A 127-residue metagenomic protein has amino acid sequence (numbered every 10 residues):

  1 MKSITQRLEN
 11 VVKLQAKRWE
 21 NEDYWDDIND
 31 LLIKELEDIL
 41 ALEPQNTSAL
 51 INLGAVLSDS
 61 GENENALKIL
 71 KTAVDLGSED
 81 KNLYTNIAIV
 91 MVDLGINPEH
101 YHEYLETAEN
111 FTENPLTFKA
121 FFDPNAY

Functional and structural regions predicted by a protein language model:
I4-E20, I33, T47, I51-N52 (+1 more regions): Alpha-helical tetratricopeptide repeat
L32, A66, H100-Y101: Single-residue signature of alpha-solenoid repeat helices
E37-L40, V74, A108-E109, L116: A conserved position within tetratricopeptide repeats
P44, S78, T112-E113: Short coil turns that delineate tetratricopeptide repeat
I51-N52, N82-I87, H102-E103, L116-D123: Alpha-solenoid helical repeat scaffolds
